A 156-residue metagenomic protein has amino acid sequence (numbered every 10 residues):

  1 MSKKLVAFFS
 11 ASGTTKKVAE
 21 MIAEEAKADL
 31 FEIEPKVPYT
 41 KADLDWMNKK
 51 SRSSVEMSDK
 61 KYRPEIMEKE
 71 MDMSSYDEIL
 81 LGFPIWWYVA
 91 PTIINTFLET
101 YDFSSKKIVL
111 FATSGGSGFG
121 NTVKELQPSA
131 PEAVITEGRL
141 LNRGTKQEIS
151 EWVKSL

Functional and structural regions predicted by a protein language model:
M1-E78, Y88-A90, N95, E99 (+1 more regions): N-terminal beta1-alpha1-beta2 submodule of the flavodoxin-like/Rossmannoid cofactor-binding fold
A26-A28, K106, A133-V134: A structural micro-motif
M73-S74, E99-S105, S129-A130: Short, conserved loop/helix-junction motifs that constitute active-site signature segments in enzyme catalytic cores
F83-P84: Glycine-rich, N-terminal phosphate-binding loop of Rossmann-like dinucleotide-binding domains
W87-Y88, G116: Acidic catalytic loop of the alpha/beta-hydrolase fold
V109-T145: Short, glycine-/small-residue-rich phosphate/pyrophosphate-handling segment
